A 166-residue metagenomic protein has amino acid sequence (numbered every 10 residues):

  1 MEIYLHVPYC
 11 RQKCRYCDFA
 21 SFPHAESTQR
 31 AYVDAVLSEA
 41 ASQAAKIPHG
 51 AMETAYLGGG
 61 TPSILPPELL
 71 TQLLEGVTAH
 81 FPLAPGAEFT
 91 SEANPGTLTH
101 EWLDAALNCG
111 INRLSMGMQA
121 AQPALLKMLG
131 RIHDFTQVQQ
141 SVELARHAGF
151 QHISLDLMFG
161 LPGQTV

Functional and structural regions predicted by a protein language model:
M1-I3: Extreme N-terminal starter segment of soluble prokaryotic enzymes
L5-V7, M118: Alpha/beta-hydrolase
P8-S21: Local cysteine-cluster metal-coordination motifs and their immediate loop/turn environment, predominantly Fe-S cluster
S21-K46, G50-V166: Conserved non-cysteine loop/helix-boundary elements of the Radical SAM core domain that shape
